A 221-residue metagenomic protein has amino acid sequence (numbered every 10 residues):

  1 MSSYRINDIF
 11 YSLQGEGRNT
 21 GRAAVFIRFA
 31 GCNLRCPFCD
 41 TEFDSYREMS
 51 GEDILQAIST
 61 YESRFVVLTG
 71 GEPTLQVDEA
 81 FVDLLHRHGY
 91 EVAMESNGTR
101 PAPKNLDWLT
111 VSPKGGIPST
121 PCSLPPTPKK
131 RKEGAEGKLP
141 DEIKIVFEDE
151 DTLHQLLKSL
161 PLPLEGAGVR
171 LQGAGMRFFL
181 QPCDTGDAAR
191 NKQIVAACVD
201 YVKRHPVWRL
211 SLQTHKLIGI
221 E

Functional and structural regions predicted by a protein language model:
M1-F26, A30, R35-F38, R204 (+2 more regions): Flexible, acidic/Gly-rich N-terminal and inter-domain linker regions that tether and position cofactor-handling modules
M1-Y4, R18-A23, A57, R100 (+3 more regions): Residue-level signal for the start and early helices of compact helical domains
Y4-Y11, A23-F26, L34-D107: Conserved Radical SAM active-site core
F10, N19, F26, F38-C39 (+5 more regions): Broad hydrophobic/π-residue packing in well-ordered secondary structure
T74-L164, G168-E221: Conserved AdoMet/S-adenosylmethionine-binding subsite of the radical SAM
